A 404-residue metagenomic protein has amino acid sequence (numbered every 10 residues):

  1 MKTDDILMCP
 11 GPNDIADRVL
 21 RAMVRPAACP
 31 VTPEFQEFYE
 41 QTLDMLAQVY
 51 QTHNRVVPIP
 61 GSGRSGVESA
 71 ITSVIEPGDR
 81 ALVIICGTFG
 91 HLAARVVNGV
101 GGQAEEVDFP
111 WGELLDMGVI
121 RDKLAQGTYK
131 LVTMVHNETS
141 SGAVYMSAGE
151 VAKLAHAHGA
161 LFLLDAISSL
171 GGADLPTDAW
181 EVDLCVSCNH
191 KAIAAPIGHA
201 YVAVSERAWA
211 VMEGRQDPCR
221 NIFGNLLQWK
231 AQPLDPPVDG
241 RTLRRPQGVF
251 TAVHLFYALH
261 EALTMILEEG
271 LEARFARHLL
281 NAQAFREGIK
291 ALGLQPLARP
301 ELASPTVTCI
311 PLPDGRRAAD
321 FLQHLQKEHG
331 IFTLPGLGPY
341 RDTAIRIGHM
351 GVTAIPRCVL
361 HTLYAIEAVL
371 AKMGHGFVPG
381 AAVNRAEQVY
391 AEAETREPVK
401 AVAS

Functional and structural regions predicted by a protein language model:
D4-P60: A glycine-/small-polar-enriched, mobile loop at the entrance of the PLP active site in fold-type I
D14-I15, H190-E287, A291: Active-site C-terminal subdomain of aminotransferase-like
H53-L82, C86, G90-R95: Conserved beta-loop-alpha segment that forms the PLP phosphate-binding cup at the N-terminus of a helix
L115-G171, L184, A192: Active-site phosphate-binding strand-loop segment of PLP-dependent enzymes
D178-H190: Conserved active-site segment immediately N-terminal to the catalytic lysine that forms the internal aldimine
Q295-E328: Conserved PLP-binding catalytic core of the aspartate aminotransferase-like
P339, T343-S404: PLP-dependent enzyme catalytic core of the Aspartate aminotransferase-like
